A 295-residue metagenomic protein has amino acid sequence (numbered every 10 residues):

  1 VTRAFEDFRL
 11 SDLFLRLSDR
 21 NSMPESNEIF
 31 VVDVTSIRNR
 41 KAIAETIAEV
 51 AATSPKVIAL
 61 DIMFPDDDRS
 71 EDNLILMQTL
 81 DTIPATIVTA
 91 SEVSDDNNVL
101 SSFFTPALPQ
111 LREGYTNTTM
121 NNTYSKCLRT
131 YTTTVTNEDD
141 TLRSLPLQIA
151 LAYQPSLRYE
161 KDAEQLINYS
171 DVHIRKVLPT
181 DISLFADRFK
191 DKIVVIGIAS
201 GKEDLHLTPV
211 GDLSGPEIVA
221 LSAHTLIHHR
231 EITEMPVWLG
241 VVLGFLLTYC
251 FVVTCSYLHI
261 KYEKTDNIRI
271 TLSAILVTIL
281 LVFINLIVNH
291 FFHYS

Functional and structural regions predicted by a protein language model:
V1-R158, F189-D266: Non-transmembrane functional regions of envelope-associated proteins
Q154-L184: Substrate-access "cap/lid" subdomains that shape and gate the entrance to catalytic or ligand-binding pockets
L178, A223, H293-S295: A diffuse structural propensity rather than consistent per-protein peaks
S256, E263-Y294: Hydrophobic transmembrane alpha-helices
